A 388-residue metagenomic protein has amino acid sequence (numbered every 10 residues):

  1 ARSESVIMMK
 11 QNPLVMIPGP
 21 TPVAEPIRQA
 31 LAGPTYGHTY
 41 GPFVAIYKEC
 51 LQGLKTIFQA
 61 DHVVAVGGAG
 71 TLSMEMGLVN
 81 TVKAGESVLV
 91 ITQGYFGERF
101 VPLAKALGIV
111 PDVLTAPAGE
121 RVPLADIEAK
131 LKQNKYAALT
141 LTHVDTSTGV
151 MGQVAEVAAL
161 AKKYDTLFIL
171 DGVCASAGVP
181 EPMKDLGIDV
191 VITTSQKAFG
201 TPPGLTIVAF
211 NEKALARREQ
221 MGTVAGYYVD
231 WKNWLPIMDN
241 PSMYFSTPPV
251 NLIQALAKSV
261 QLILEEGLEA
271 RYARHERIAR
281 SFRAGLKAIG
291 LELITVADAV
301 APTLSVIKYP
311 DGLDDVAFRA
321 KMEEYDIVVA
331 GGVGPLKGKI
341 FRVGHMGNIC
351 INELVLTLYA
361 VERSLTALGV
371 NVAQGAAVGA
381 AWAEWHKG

Functional and structural regions predicted by a protein language model:
I7-P13, P335, K339-G388: PLP-dependent enzyme catalytic core of the Aspartate aminotransferase-like
N12-G67: A glycine-/small-polar-enriched, mobile loop at the entrance of the PLP active site in fold-type I
P22-V23, Q196-A288, G388: Active-site C-terminal subdomain of aminotransferase-like
A60-L89, Q93, G97-V101: Conserved beta-loop-alpha segment that forms the PLP phosphate-binding cup at the N-terminus of a helix
V122-A177, V190: Active-site phosphate-binding strand-loop segment of PLP-dependent enzymes
M183-Q196: Conserved active-site segment immediately N-terminal to the catalytic lysine that forms the internal aldimine
E292-E324: Conserved PLP-binding catalytic core of the aspartate aminotransferase-like
